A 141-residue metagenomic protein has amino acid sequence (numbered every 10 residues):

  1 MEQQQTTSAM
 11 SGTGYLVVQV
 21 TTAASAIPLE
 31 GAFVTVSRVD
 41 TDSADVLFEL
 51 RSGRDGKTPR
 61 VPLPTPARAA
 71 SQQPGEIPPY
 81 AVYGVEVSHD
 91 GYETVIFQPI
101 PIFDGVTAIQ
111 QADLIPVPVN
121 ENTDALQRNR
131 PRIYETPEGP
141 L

Functional and structural regions predicted by a protein language model:
M1-L29, A44, L50, A125-L141: Beta-strand-rich domain onsets/edges
M10-S11, F103-T107: Solvent-exposed, conformationally flexible loop/turn segments
A32-V39, V85: Hydrophobic beta-strand segments
S37-D42, D90-Y92: Change "in extracellular beta-sheet-rich domains … of secreted and cell-surface proteins" to "in beta-sheet-rich domains
T41-S71: Short, acidic Ser/Thr/Gly-rich low-complexity loop/linker segments typical of extracellular and cell-surface proteins
T58-P59, A108-Q110: Short strand-edge motifs at loop-to-beta-strand transitions and within beta-strands of extracellular beta-rich domains
A70-P99: A short, solvent-exposed loop/turn motif at the edges and junctions of modular extracellular/periplasmic domains
P99-G105, D113-V117: Short beta-strand edge segments in extracellular beta-sheet folds
